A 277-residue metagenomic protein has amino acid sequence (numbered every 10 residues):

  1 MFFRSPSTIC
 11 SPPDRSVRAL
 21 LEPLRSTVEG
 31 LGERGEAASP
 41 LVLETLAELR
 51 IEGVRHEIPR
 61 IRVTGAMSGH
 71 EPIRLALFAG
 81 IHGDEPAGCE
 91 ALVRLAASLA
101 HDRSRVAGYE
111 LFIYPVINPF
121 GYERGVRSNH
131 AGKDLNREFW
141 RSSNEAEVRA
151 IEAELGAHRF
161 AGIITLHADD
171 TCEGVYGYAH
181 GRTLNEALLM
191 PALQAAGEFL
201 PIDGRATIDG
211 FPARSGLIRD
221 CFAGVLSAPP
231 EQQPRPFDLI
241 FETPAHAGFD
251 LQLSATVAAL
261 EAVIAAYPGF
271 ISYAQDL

Functional and structural regions predicted by a protein language model:
M1-R60: Short glycine- and acidic-rich boundary segments immediately preceding or forming the N-terminal edge of structured
S16, L20, E147, T256-A259: General structural feature for long, well-ordered alpha-helical segments within catalytic domains of soluble enzymes
L31, M67, H101-S104, F270-I271: Alpha-helix termini
I51-G53, M67-H70, D84: Short glycine/serine/proline-enriched coil/turn segments at secondary-structure junctions
P59, S128-N129, A255-V257: Short, surface-exposed amphipathic charged segments that create phosphate/polyanion-binding patches used for binding
P59-E71: Short beta-strand-to-loop junctions in surface cap/lid or active-site-entrance loops
E71-A76, I81, E85-F211, E231-Q233 (+1 more regions): Active-site/substrate-binding loop(s) of hydrolase catalytic cores
G216-L277: Active-site-adjacent mobile loop/cap segments within catalytic or ligand-binding domains
